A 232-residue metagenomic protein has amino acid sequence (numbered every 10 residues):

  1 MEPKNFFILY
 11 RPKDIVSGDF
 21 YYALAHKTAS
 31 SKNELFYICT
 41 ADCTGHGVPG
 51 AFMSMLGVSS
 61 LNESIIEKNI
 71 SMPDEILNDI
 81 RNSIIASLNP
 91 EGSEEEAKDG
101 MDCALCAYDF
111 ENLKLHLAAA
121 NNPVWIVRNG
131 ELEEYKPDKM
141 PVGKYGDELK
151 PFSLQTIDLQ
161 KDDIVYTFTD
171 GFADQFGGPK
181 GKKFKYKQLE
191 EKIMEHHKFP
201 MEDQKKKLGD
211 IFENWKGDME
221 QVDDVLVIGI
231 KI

Functional and structural regions predicted by a protein language model:
M1-Y166, N214-I232: … and, occasionally, acidic/histidine-rich disordered N-termini of signaling adaptors
K68, M72, G181, P200: Catalytic cores of large soluble enzymes that bind and process phosphate-bearing ligands
V127-N129, F176-K182: Cytochrome P450 core scaffold surrounding the K-helix E-X-X-R motif and the conserved "meander" helix-loop region
K182-H197: Divalent-cation-assisted or electrostatically stabilized phosphate/pyrophosphate-binding catalytic cores
E202-W215, I228: Non-catalytic regulatory/interaction regions at protein termini and inter-domain linkers
